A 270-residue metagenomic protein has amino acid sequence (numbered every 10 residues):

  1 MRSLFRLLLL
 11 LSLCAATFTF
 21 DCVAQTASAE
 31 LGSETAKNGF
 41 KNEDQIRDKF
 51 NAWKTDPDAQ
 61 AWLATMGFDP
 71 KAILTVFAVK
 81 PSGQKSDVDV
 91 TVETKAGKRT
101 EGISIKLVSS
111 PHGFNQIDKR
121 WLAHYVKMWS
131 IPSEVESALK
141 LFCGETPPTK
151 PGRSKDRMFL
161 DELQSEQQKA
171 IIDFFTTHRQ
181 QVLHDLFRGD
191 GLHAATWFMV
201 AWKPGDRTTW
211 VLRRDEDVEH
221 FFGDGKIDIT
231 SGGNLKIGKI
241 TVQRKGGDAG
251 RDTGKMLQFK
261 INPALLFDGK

Functional and structural regions predicted by a protein language model:
M1-L9: Bacterial N-terminal signal peptides that target proteins for export
S3, A16-T19, S104: Short linear Ser/Thr-Pro motifs
L8-T17: Bacterial N-terminal signal peptides
L9, C22-A24: Prokaryotic Sec-type signal peptides and long signal-anchor helices with extended Leu/Ile/Val-rich h-regions
A24-S86, V90-E101, K106-K270: Short, positively charged
